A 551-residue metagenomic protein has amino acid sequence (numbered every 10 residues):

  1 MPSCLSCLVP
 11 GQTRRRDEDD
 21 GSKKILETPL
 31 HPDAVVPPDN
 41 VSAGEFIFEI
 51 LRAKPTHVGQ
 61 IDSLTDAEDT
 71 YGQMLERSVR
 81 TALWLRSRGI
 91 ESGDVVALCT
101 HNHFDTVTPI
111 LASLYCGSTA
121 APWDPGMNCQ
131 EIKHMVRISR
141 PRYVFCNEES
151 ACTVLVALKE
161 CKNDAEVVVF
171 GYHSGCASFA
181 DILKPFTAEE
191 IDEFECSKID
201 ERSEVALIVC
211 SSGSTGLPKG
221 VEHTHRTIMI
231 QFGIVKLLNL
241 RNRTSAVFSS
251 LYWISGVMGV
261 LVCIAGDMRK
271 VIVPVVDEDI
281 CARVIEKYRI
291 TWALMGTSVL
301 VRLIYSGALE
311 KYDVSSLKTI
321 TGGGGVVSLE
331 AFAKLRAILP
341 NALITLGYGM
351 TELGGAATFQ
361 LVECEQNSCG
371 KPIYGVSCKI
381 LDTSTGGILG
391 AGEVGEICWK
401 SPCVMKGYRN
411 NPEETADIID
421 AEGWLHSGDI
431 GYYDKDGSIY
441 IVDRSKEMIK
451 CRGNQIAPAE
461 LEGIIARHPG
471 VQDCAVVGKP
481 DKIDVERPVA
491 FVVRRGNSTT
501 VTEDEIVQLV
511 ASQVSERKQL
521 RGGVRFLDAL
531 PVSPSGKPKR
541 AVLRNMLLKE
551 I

Functional and structural regions predicted by a protein language model:
P2-R16, S87-R88, Y115-P185, G496-T499: Structural core segment of the AMP-binding/adenylate-forming
P55-T56, N102, V169, S174 (+3 more regions): Conserved pre-ATP/AMP-binding loop-to-beta segment of ANL
V58-H103, V107-L111, N128-K133, R137: Conserved AMP-binding/adenylate-forming core of the ANL superfamily
E68-G72, A206-F232: Conserved AMP-binding A3 loop
M127, V144-C146, A293, S401 (+4 more regions): AMP-binding/adenylate-forming catalytic core of the ANL superfamily
F170, S515-K537: AMP-binding/adenylate-forming catalytic domain of the ANL superfamily
M229-T244, Y252-W292, S306: Conserved AMP-binding/adenylation subdomain of ANL enzymes
A265, I290-M295, I304-Q366, S377: Gly/Ser/Thr-rich phosphate-binding loop
